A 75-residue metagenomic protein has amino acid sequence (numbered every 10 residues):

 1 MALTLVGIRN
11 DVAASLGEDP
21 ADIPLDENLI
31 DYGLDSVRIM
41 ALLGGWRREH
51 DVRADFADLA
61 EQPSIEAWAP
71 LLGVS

Functional and structural regions predicted by a protein language model:
M1-A2, V6, G33-S36, Q62: Short, solvent-exposed loop/helix junctions and linker helices that flank or host conserved functional motifs
M1-A21, A41-G45, E49, P70-S75: Thiotemplate assembly-line natural product biosynthesis machinery
A13-Y32, E49-A57: Phosphopantetheine carrier-protein modules
N28, P63-E66: Short, structural beta-strand-to-alpha-helix junction motif
V37-P63: Phosphopantetheinylated carrier protein domains
